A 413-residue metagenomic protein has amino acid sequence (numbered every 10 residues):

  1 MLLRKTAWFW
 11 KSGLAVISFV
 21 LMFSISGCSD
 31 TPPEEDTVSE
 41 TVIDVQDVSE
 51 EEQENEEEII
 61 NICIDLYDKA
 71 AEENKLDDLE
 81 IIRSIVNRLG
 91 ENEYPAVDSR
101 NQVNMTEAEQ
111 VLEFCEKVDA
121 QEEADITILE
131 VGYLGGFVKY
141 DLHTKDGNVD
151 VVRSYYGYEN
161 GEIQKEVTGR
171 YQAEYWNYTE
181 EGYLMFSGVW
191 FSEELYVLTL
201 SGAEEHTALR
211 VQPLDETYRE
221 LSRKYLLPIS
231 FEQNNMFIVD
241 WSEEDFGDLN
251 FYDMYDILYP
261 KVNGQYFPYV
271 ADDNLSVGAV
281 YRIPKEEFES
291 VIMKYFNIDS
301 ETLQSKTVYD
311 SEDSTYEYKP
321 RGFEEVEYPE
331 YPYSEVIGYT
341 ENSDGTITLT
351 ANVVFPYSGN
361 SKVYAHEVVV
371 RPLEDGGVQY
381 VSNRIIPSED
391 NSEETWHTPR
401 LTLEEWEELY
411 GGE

Functional and structural regions predicted by a protein language model:
L2-L14: Bacterial N-terminal signal peptides that target proteins for export
L14-L21: Hydrophobic helical h-region of N-terminal Sec-dependent signal peptides in bacterial secretory/periplasmic proteins
S24-G27: C-terminal motif of bacterial Sec signal peptides marking the signal peptidase cleavage site
S29-T31: Bacterial signal peptide processing site
E34-E413: Mature, Sec-exported extracytoplasmic domains of Gram-positive
